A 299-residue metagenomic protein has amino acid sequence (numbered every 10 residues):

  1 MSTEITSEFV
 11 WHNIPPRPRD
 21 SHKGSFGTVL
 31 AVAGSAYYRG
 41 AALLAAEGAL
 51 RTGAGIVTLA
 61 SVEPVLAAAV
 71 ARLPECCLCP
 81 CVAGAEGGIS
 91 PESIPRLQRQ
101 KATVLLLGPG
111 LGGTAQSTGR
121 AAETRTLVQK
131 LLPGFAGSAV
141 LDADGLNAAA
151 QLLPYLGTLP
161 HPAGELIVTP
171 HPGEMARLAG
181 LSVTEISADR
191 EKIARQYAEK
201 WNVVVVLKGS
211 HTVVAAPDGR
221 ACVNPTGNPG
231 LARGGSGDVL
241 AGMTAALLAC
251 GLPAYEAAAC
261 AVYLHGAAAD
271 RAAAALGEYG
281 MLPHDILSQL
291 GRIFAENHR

Functional and structural regions predicted by a protein language model:
M1-K23: Positively charged, low-complexity intrinsically disordered leader regions
M1-S7, A60-T226, H298: Glycine-rich phosphate/dinucleotide-binding loop and adjoining beta-alpha-beta core of small-molecule
R17-P18, C222-G235: Short pre-catalytic strand/loop immediately N-terminal to key active-site residues, enriched for Gly-Thr
H22-E86: Substrate-binding N-lobe of the ribokinase-like
L43, E47-G48, Q129, R195 (+1 more regions): Alpha-helical segments flanking ligand/cofactor-binding loops in enzyme cores
A176-R177, R233-L264: Short, small-residue alpha-helix embedded
A267-R299: Charged C-terminal helix
